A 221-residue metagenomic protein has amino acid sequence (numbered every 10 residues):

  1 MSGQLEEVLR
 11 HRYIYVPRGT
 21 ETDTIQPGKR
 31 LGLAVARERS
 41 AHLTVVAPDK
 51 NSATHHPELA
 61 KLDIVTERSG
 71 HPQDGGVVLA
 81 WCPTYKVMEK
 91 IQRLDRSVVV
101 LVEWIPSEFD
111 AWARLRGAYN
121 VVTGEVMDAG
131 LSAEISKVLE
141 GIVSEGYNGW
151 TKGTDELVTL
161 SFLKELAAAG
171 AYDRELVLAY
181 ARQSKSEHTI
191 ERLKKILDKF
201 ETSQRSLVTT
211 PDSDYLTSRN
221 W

Functional and structural regions predicted by a protein language model:
M1-W221: Short, flexible loop motifs at catalytic/binding sites
